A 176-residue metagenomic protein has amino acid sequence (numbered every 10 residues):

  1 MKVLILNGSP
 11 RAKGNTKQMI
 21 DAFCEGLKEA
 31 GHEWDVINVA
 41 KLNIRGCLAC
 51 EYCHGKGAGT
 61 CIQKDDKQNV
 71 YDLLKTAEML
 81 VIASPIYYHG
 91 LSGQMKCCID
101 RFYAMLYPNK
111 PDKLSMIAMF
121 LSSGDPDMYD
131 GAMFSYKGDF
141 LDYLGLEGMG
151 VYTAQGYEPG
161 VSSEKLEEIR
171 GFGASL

Functional and structural regions predicted by a protein language model:
M1-A83, H89-A104, M149, P159-L176: N-terminal beta1-alpha1-beta2 submodule of the flavodoxin-like/Rossmannoid cofactor-binding fold
G8, V39, L121-G124, T153-A154: Cofactor-binding loop segments of dinucleotide-utilizing enzymes, especially the Rossmann-like FAD- and NAD(P)+-binding
I86-Y88, G124-D125: Short glycine-rich anion-binding loops that position phosphate/pyrophosphate groups of nucleotides and phosphorylated
G93-Q94, P108-G150: Short, glycine-/small-residue-rich phosphate/pyrophosphate-handling segment
